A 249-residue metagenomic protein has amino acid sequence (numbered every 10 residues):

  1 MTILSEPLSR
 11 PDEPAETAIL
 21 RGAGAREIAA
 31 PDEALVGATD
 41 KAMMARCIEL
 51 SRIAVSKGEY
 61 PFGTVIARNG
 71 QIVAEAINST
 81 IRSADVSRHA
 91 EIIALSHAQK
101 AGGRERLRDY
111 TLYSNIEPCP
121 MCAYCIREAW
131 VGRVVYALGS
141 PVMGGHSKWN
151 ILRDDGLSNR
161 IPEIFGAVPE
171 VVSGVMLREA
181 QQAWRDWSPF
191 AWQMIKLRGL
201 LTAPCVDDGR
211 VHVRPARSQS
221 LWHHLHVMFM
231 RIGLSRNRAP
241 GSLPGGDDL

Functional and structural regions predicted by a protein language model:
T2-I53, Y124-L249: Zinc-dependent deaminase
C47, S51-A54, T64, A74 (+3 more regions): Small-residue (primarily alanine) positions within well-ordered alpha-helices, especially packing/interaction faces
F62, R108-Y110, P169: Residue-level recognition of the N-termini of beta-strands and the immediately preceding loop/turn
F62-G70: Short beta-strand scaffold segments in enzyme catalytic cores
V73-T80: Short beta->alpha transition motifs characteristic of CBS
T80, S114, L138: Residues that line or immediately flank small-molecule/substrate-binding pockets and catalytic motifs
S87, I92-C122, M228-F229, G241-D247: Short HxH-centered metal-ligating active-site micro-motif
